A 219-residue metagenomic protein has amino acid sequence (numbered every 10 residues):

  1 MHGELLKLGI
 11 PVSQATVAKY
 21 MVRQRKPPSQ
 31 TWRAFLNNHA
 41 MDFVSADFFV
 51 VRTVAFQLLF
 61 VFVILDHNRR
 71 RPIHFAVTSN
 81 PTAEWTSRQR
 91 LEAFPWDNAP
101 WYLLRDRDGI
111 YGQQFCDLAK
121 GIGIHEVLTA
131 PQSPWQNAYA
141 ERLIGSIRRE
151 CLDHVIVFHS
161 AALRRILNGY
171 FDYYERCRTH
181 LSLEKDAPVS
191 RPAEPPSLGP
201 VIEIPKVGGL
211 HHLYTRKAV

Functional and structural regions predicted by a protein language model:
M1-V219: Charged DNA-binding/catalytic regions of mobile-element recombinases
